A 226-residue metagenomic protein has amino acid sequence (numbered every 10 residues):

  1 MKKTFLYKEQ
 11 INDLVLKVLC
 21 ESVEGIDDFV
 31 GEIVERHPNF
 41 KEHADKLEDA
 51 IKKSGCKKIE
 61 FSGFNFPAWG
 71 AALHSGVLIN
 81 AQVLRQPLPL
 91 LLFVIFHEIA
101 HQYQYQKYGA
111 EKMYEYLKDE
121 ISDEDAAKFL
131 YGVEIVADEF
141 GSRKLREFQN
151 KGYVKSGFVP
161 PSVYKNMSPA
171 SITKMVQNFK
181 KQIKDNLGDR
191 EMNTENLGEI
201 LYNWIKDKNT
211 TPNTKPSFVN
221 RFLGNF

Functional and structural regions predicted by a protein language model:
K3-E24, E35, E115-D119, P216 (+1 more regions): Proteolytic processing junctions in secreted/extracellular precursors, especially proprotein convertase/trypsin-like
Y7-I11, V15-S22, V30, V34 (+3 more regions): Hydrophobic face of amphipathic alpha-helices
E32-I33, H43, L47: Conserved loop->alpha-helix
L47-L78, R85, P89: Catalytic zinc-binding patch centered on the HExxH motif and its immediate surroundings that defines zinc-dependent
P89, D123-Y131, E139-F226: Long, well-structured alpha-helical subdomains associated with metal-dependent extracellular/ecto-lumenal hydrolases
P89, Y105-I135: Post-HEXXH active-site segment of zinc metalloproteases
F93-Q106: Active-site recognition of the HExxH zinc-binding catalytic motif
H97, I135-E139: A structural signal for well-ordered alpha-helical segments within the folded catalytic domains of diverse enzymes
